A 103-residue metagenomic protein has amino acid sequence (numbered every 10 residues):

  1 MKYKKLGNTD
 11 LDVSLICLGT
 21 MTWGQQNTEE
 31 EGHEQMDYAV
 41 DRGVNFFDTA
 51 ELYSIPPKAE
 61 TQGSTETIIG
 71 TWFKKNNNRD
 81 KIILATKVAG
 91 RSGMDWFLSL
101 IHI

Functional and structural regions predicted by a protein language model:
M1-I83: N-terminal binding-site loop/beta-alpha segment at the start of enzyme catalytic domains that lines or forms
Y53-P57, R91-F97: A short acidic, helix-capping loop that chelates divalent metal ions and anchors anionic groups
D80-S92: A short, structured active-site edge motif that brings together acidic residues
I101-I103: Conserved small/polar residues in nucleotide/adenosyl-binding loops
